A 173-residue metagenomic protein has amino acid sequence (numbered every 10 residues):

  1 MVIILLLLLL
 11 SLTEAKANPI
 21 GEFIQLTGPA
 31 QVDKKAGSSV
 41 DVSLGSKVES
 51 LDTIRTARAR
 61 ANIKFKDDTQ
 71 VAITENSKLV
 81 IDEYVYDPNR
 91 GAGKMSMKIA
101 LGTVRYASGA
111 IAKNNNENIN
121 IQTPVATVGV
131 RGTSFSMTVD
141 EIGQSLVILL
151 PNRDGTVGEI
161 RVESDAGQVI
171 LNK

Functional and structural regions predicted by a protein language model:
V2-S11: Bacterial N-terminal signal peptides
K16-G167: Flexible, surface-exposed loop/linker segments and immediately adjacent secondary-structure boundaries
Q168-K173: Short, intrinsically disordered, charge-balanced linker/junction segments flanking boundaries in proteins
